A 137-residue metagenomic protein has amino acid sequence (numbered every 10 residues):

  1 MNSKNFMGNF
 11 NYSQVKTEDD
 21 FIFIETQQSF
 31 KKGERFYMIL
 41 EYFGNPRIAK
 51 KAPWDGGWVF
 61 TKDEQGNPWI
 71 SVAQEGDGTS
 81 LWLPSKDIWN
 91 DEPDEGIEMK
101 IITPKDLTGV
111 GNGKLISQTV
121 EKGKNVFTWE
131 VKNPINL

Functional and structural regions predicted by a protein language model:
M1-T61: A surface-exposed beta-strand-loop module
Y37-L137: Extended, low-hydrophobicity, Ser/Thr/Pro/Gly-biased non-transmembrane segments
